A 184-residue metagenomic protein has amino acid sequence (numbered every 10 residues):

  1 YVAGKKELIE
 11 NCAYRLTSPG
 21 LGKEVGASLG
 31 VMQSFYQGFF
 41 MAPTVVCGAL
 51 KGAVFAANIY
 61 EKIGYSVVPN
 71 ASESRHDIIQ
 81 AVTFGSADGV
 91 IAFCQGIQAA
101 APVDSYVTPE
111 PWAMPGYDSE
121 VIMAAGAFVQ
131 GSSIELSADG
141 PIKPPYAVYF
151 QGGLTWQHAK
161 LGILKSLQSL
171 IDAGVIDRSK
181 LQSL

Functional and structural regions predicted by a protein language model:
Y1-V2, V148: Generic low-polarity alpha-helical segments
V2-G89, G174, Q182: Active-site C-terminal subdomain of aminotransferase-like
E61-S72, H76-Q182: Conserved C-terminal alpha-helix-loop-beta "cap" of PLP-dependent enzymes that closes/shapes the active-site mouth
